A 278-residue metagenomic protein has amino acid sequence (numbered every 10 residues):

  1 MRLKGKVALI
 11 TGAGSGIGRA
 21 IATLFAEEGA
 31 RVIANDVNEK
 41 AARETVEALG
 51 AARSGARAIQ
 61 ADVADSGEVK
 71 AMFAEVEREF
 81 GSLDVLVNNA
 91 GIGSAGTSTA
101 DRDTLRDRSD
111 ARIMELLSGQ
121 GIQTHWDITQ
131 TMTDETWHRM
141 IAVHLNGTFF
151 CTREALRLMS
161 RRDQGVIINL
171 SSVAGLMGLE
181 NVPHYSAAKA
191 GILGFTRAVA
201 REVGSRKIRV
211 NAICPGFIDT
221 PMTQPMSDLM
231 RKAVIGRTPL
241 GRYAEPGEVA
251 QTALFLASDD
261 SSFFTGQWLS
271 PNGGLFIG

Functional and structural regions predicted by a protein language model:
R2-I33, V199: Canonical Rossmann dinucleotide-binding motif of NAD(H)/NADP(H)-dependent dehydrogenases/reductases, specifically
E39-K40, Q60-F73, D134, G247-E248: The beta1-alpha1 cofactor-binding region of Rossmann-like NAD(H)/NADP(H)-dependent oxidoreductases
I92, D103-F149, I168, I192: Catalytic Tyr-X3-Lys loop
T152, A188, T196: Active-site helix of classical SDR
R157, R201-E202, S262: Alpha-helical segment proximal to the catalytic Tyr-Lys
S172: Residue(s) in the substrate-gating loop at a strand-loop-helix junction that position the organic substrate next
G204, R209, F264-G266, N272: Short, small/polar-rich loop/turn modules that mediate ligand/substrate recognition or access, typified
T238-V249: A conserved structural motif in NAD(P)-dependent oxidoreductases
